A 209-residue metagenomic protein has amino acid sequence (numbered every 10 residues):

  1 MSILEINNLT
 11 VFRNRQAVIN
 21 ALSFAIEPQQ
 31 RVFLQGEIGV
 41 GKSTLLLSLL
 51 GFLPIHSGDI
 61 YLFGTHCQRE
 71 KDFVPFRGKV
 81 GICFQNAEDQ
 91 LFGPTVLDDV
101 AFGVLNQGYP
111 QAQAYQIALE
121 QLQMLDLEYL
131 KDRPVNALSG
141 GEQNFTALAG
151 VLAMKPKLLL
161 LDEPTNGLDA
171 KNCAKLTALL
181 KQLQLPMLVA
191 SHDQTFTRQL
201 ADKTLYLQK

Functional and structural regions predicted by a protein language model:
L50: Helix-to-loop junction immediately C-terminal to a conserved catalytic motif
I55-R69, F76: Conserved ABC transporter NBD signature motif
A112-L130: Conserved ABC ATPase "signature" region
P134-L138, E142: Conserved ABC ATPase signature
L159-E163: Catalytic Walker B motif of ABC-type/P-loop ATPase nucleotide-binding domains
D169: ABC-family nucleotide-binding domains
S191-H192: H-loop/switch region of ABC-family ATPase nucleotide-binding domains
